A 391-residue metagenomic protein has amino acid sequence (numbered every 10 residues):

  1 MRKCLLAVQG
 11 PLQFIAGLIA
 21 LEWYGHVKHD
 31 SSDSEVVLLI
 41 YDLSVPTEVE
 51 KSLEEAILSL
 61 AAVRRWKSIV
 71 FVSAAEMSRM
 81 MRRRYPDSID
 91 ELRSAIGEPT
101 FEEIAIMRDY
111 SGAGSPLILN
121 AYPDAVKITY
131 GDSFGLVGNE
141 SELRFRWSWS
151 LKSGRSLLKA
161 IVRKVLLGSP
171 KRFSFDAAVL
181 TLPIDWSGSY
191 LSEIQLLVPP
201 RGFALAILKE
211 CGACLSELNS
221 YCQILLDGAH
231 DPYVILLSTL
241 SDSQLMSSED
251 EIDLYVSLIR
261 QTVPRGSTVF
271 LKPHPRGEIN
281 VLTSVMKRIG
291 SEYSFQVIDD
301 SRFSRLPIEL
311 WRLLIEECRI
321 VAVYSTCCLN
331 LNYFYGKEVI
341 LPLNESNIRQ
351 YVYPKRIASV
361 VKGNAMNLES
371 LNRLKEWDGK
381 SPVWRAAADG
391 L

Functional and structural regions predicted by a protein language model:
M1-C4, S32-S34, P99-E102, I224-L240 (+1 more regions): A short, charged/proline- and glycine-enriched loop that marks the coil->beta-strand transition at the N-terminal
C4-F14, D242-D250, R319-I320: Short, glycine-rich nucleotide/cofactor-binding loops
L5-L166, C327-C328: Active-site and donor-binding regions of nucleotide-sugar-utilizing enzymes
G10-Q13, G17, P307-Y353: A donor-sugar binding/catalytic signature common to diverse glycosyltransferases and related nucleotide-sugar
N139-D242: A nucleotide-sugar donor-handling region in carbohydrate enzymes
S216-C222, D231-N280: Conserved catalytic-core segment of nucleotide-activated headgroup transferases in glycan assembly
R265-S304: Catalytic donor nucleotide-activated moiety binding site of glycosyltransferases and closely related
Y351-L391: Leloir-type glycosyltransferase catalytic cores
